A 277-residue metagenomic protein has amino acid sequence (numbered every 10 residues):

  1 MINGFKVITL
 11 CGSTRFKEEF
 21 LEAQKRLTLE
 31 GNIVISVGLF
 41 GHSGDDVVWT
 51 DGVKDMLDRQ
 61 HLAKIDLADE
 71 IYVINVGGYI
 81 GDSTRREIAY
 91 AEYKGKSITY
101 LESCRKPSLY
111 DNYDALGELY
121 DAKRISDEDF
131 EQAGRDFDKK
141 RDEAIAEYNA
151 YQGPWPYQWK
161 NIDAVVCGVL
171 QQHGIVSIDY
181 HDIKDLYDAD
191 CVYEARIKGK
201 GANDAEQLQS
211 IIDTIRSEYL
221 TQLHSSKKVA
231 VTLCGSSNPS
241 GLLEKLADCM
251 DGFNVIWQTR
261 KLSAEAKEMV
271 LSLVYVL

Functional and structural regions predicted by a protein language model:
M1-L116, R124, A133-F137, R141-A144 (+1 more regions): Conserved catalytic or regulatory cores that recognize and/or transform ribose-phosphate-containing ligands
E118, E131-R135, K139-L277: Tubulin/FtsZ superfamily GTPase core signature
D121-D129: Charged, low-complexity interaction regions
